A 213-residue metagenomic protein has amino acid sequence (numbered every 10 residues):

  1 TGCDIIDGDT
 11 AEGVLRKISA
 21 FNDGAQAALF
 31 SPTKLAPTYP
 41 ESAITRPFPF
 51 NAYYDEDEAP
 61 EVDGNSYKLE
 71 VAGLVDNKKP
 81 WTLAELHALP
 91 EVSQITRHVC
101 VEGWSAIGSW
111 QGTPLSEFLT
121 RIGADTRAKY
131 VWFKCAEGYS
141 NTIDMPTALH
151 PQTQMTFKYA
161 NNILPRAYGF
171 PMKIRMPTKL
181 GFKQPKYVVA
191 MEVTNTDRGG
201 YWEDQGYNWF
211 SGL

Functional and structural regions predicted by a protein language model:
I5-L213: Structured, non-membrane catalytic/scaffold regions adjacent to prosthetic-group chemistry
